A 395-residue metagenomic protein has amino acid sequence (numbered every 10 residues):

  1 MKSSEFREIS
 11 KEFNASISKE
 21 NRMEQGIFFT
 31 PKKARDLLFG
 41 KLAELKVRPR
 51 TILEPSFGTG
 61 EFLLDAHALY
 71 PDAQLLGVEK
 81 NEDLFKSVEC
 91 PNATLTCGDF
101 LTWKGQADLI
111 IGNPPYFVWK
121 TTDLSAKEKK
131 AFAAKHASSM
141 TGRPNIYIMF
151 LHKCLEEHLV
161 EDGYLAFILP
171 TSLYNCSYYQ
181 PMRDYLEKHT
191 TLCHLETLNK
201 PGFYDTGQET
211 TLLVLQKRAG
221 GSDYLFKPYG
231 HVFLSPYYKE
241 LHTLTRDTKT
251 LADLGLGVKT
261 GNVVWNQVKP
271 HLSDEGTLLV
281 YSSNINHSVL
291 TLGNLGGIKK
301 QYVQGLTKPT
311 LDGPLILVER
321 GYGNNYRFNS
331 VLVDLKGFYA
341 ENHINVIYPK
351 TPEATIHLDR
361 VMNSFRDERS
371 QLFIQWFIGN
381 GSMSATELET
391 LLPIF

Functional and structural regions predicted by a protein language model:
M1-L45: S-adenosyl-L-methionine
K19-E24, H136-A137, E341-Y348: Glycine- and acidic
M23-E24, F28-L37, R50, S56-D72 (+4 more regions): Signature of N6-adenine DNA methyltransferases within the class I
F39, R183, D359-N363: Generic solvent-exposed, charged/amphipathic alpha-helical segments that serve as macromolecular interface scaffolds
L45-R48, A68, W103-Q106, H271-D274 (+1 more regions): Flexible, charged surface loops at secondary-structure boundaries
V47, N145, D205-Q208, D274 (+2 more regions): A generic fold-level signal
C97: Conserved residues in the N-terminal Rossmann fold of short-chain dehydrogenase/reductase
L244-F395: Polybasic, glycine- and aromatic-enriched phosphate-binding surface used to engage nucleic acids
